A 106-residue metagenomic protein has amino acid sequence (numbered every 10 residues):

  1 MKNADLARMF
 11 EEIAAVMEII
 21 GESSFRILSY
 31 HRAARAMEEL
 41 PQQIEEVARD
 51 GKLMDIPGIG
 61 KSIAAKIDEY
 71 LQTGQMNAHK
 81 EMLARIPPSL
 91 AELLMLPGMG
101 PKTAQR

Functional and structural regions predicted by a protein language model:
M1-K102, R106: Structure-specific DNA junction-binding interface
